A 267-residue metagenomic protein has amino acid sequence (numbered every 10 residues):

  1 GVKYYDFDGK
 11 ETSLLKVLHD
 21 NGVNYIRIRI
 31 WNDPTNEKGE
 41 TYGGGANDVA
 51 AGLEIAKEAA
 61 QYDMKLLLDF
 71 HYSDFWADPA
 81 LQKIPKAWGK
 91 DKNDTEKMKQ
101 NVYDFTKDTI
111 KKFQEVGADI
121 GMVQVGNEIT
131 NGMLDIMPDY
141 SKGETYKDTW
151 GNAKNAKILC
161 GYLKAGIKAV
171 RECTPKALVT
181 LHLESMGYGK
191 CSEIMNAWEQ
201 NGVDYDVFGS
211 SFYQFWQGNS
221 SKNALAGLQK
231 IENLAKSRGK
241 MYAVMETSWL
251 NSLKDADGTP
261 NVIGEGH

Functional and structural regions predicted by a protein language model:
G1-D6, K38-T41, G45-N47, I55 (+1 more regions): Short, charged, low-hydrophobicity "junction" segments
G1-K3, E58, Y62, E96-Q100 (+2 more regions): Proteins with a high burden of low-complexity, intrinsically disordered sequence enriched in S/T/G/P/A and R, requiring
V2-D20, G52, V102-K112, Y188-Q200: Short, acidic/polar
D6, T41-Y42, A80-K83, M137-Y140 (+3 more regions): Short, glycine/charged-enriched secondary-structure capping and boundary segments
D6-G9, D33, M64, F215: Intrinsically disordered, low-complexity regions enriched in small/polar residues
F7-T12, P85-G89, K142-E144, W198-Q200 (+1 more regions): Short, low-complexity, polar/charged sequence segments that are solvent-exposed and flexible
T12-L15, C160-G161, K168, E172-H182 (+1 more regions): Glycoside hydrolase catalytic-domain groove-lining segments
V17-L178, E184: Substrate-binding cleft and catalytic face of glycoside hydrolase catalytic domains, especially the flexible beta-alpha
